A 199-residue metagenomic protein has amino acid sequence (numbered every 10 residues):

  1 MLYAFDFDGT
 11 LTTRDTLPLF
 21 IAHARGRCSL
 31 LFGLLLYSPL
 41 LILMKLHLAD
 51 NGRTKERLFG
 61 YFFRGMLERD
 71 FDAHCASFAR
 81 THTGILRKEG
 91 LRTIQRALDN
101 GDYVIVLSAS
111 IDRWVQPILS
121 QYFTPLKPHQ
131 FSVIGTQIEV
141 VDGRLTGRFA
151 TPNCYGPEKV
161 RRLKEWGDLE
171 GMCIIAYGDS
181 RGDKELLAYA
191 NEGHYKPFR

Functional and structural regions predicted by a protein language model:
M1-H47: Active-site neighborhood of HAD-like aspartate-dependent phosphohydrolases
L2, A73, R80-R199: C-terminal cap/substrate-recognition subdomain and adjoining C-terminal extension of metal-dependent phosphatase-like
R14-D15, G26-F32, R57-R64, Q130-F131: Short low-complexity stretches enriched in small and charged residues
G33-L34, G52, L91-I94: Juxtamembrane/interface motifs at transmembrane-helix termini
L41-H47, G52-E68, S132-I138: Short, compositionally biased "basic patch" segments
T54-E89: Metal-dependent phosphoesterase signature
